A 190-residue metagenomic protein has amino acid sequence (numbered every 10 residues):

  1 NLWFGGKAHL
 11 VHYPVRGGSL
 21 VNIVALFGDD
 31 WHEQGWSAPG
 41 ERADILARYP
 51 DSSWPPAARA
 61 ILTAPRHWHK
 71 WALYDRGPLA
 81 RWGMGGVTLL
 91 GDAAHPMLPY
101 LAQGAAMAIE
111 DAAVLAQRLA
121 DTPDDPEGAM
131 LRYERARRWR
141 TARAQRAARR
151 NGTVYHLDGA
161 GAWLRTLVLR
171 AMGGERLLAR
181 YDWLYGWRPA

Functional and structural regions predicted by a protein language model:
N1, K7, V24, E33 (+9 more regions): Generic secondary-structure boundary/loop-capping signal
N1-R66, L79: Conserved FAD-binding catalytic core of PHBH/FMO-like flavoproteins
H12, A43-I45, H67-H156: Conserved mid-domain beta->alpha element of the FAD-binding
G35, A57-I61, A142-Q145, A179-Y181: Short, hydrophobic secondary-structure boundary micro-motifs
Y155-G174: C-terminal domain-closing interface element
L169-A190: C-terminal auxiliary extensions adjacent to catalytic cores
